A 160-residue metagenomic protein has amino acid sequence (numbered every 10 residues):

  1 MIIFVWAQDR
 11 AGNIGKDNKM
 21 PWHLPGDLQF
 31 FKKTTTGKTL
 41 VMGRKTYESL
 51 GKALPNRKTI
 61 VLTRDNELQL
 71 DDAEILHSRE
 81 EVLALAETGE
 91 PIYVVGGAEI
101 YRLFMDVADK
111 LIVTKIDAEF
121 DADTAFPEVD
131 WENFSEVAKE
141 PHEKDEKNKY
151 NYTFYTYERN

Functional and structural regions predicted by a protein language model:
M1-N160: Enzymes that bind and transform nitrogen-containing heteroaromatic metabolites
